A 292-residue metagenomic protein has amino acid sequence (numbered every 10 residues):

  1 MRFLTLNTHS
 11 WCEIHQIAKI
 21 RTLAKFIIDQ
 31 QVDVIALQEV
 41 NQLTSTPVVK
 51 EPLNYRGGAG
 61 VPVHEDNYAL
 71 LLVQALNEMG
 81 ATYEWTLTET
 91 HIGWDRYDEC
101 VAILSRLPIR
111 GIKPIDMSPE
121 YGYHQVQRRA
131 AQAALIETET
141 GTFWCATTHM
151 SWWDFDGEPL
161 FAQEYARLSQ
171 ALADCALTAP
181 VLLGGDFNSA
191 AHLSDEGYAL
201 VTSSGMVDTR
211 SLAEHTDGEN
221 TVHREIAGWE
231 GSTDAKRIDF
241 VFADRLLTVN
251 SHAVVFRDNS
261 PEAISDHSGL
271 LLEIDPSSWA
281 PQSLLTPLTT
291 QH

Functional and structural regions predicted by a protein language model:
M1-V34, T82-H292: Active-site regions of metal-assisted phosphoester/phosphodiester hydrolases, unifying DNase/endonuclease modules
R2-L4, V49-L53, M79-G80: A short alpha-helix capping/helix-coil boundary motif
Q16, V40-A75, G93-D98, A191-V201: Metal-dependent catalytic neighborhoods of phosphoester/phosphodiester hydrolases
I27, Y68, L72-G80, L172: Hydrophobic, Leu/Ile/Phe/Ala-enriched alpha-helical segments that form helix-helix packing faces
L37: A short beta-strand submotif of the Rossmann-like class I SAM-dependent methyltransferase core that lines
